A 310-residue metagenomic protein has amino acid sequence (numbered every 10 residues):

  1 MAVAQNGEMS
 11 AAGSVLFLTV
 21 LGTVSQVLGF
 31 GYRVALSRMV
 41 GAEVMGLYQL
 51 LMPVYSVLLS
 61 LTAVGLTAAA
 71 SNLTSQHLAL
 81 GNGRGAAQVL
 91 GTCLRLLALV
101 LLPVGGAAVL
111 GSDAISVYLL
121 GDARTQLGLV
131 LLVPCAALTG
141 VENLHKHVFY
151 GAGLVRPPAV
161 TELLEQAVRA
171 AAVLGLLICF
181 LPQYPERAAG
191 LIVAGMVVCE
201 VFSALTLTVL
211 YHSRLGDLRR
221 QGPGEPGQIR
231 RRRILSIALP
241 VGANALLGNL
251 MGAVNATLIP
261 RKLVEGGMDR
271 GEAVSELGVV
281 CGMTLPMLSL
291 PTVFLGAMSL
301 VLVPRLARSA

Functional and structural regions predicted by a protein language model:
M1-L28, R84, Q88, G224-G248: N-terminal membrane topogenesis motif
L18-G22, S56, L97, L131-L132 (+7 more regions): Residue-level signature of transmembrane alpha-helical cores of multipass secondary-active transporters and flippases
L36-V57, Q126, P185, A189-G190 (+3 more regions): Interfacial/gating helices of multi-pass transporter permease domains
V64-A79, L288, T292-A310: Helix-loop junctions and terminal segments of transmembrane helices in multi-pass membrane transport/translocation
A68-D113, L127: Membrane-water interface segments that mark the loop-to-transmembrane alpha-helix transition
G106-L110, G121-L144, A194: Alpha-helical transmembrane segments of multi-pass membrane proteins
L138-T161: Membrane-interface junctions at transmembrane-helix termini in multi-pass inner-membrane proteins
T161-G175, Q183-R214: Hydrophobic alpha-helical transmembrane segments
